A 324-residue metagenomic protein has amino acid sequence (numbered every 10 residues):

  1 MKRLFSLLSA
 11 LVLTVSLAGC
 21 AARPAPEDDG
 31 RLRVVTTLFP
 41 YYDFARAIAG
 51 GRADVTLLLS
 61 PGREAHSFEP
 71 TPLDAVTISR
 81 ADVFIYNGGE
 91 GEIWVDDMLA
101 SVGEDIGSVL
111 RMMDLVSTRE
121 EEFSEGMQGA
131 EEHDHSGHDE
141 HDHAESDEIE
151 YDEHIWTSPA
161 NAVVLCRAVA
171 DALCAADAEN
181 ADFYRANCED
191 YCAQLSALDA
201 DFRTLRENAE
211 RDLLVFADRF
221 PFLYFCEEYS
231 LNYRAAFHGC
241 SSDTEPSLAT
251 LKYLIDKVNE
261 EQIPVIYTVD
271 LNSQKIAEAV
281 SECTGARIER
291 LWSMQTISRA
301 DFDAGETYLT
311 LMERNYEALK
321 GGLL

Functional and structural regions predicted by a protein language model:
R3-R23: Sec-dependent N-terminal signal peptides of Gram-positive bacterial secreted proteins and lipoproteins
C20-L324: Extracytoplasmic metal-acquisition and chelation regions
